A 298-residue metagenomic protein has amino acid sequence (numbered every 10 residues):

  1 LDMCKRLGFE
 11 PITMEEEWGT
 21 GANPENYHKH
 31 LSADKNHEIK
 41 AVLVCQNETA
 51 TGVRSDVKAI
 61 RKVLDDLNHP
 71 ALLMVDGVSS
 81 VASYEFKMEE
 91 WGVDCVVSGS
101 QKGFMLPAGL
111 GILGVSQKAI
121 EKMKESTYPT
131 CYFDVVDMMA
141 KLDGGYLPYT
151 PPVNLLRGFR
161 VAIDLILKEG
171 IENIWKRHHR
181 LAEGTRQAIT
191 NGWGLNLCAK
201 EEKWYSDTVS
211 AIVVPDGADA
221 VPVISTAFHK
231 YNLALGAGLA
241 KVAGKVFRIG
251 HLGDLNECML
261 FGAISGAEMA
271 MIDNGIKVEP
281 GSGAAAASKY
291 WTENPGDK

Functional and structural regions predicted by a protein language model:
L1-S32: PLP-dependent aspartate aminotransferase-fold enzymes
A22-S80: Active-site phosphate-binding strand-loop segment of PLP-dependent enzymes
E89-Q101: Conserved active-site segment immediately N-terminal to the catalytic lysine that forms the internal aldimine
Q101-A188: Active-site C-terminal subdomain of aminotransferase-like
E169-R177, G194-E201, G238-A240, N274-A285: Flexible, glycine/charged-enriched surface loops at secondary-structure junctions
N196-K230: Conserved PLP-binding catalytic core of the aspartate aminotransferase-like
K241, K245-K298: PLP-dependent enzyme catalytic core of the Aspartate aminotransferase-like
